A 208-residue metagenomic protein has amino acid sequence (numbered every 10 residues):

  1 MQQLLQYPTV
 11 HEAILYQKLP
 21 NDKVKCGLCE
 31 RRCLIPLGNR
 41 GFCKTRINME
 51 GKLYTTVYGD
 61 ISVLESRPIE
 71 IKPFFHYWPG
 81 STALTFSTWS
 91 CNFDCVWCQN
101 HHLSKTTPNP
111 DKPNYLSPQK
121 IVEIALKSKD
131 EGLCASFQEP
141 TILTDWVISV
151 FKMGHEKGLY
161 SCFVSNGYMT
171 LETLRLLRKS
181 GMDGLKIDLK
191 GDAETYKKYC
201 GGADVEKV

Functional and structural regions predicted by a protein language model:
M1-S81: Flexible, acidic/Gly-rich N-terminal and inter-domain linker regions that tether and position cofactor-handling modules
T45, K179, K198: Phosphate-coordinating loops and pocket residues in cytosolic domains that bind phosphorylated ligands
N48-L185, D192-A193: Conserved Radical SAM active-site core
N109-P110, K198-G201: Short, solvent-exposed loop/turn segments at secondary-structure boundaries
K190-Y199: Short, flexible active-site loops
G201-V208: Glycine-rich S-adenosyl-L-methionine
